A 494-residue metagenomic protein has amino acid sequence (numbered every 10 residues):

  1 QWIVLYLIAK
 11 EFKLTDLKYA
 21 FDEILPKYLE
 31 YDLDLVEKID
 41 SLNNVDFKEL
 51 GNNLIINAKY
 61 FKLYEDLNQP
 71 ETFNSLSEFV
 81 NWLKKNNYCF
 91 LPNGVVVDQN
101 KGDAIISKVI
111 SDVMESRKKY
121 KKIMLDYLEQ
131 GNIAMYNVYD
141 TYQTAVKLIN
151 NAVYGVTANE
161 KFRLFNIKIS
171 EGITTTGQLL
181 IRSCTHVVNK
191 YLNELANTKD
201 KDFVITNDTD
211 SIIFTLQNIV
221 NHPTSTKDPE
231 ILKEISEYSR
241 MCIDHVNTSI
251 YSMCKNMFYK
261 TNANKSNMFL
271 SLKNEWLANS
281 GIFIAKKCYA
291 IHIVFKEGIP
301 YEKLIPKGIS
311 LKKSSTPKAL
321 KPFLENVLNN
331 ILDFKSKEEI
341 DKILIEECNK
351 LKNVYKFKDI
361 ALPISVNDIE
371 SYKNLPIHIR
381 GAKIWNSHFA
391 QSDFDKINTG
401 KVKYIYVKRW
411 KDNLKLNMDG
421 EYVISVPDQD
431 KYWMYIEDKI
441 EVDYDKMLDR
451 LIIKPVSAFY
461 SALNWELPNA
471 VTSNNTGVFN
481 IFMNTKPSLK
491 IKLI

Functional and structural regions predicted by a protein language model:
Q1-V109, L128-V138, Y142-V146, N166 (+3 more regions): DNA-dependent DNA polymerase catalytic subunits
V113-Y127, V146: Non-transmembrane amphipathic alpha-helical segments
R117, N150, V478: A residue-level signal for conserved active-site and pocket-lining positions in enzyme catalytic cores
L148-A152, V156: C-terminal reverse transcriptase regions that engage the nucleic-acid substrate
N159-G172: Inter-lobe coupling/hinge region of RecA-like P-loop helicase motors
D210-F214: A generic structural motif
